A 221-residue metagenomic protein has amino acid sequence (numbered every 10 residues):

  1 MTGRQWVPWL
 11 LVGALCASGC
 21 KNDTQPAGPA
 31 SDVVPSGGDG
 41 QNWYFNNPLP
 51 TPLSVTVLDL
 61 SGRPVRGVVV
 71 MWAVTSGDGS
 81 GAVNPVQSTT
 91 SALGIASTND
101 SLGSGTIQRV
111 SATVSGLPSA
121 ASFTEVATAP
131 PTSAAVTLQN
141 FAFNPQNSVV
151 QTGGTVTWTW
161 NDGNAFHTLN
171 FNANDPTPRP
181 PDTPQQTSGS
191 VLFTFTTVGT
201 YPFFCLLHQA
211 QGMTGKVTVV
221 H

Functional and structural regions predicted by a protein language model:
M1-S18: Sec-dependent bacterial lipoprotein signal peptides
T2, L102, M213-T214: Short amphipathic alpha-helical segments with coiled-coil-like heptad repeat character
T2, N84, G105, N164 (+1 more regions): Intrinsic low-complexity/disordered segments
W9-L11, V33-V34, S61-R63, N147-V150 (+1 more regions): Alpha-helical interaction segments
G19-P131: The feature marks long extracellular or luminal low-complexity segments
N22-D23, A129-H221: Extracytoplasmic copper-binding redox domains, predominantly the cupredoxin/blue-copper superfamily
